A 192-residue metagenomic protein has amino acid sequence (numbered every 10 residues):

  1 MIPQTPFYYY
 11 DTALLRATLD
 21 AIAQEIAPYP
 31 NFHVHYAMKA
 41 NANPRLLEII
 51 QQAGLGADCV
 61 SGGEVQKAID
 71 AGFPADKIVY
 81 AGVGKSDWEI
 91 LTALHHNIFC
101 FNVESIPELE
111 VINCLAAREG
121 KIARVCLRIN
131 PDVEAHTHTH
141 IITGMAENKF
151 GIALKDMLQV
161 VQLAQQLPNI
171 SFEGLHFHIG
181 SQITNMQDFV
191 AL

Functional and structural regions predicted by a protein language model:
M1-A123, Q162, Q166-F172, Q187 (+1 more regions): A charged N-terminal "starter" segment
A37, R124-N130, H176-H178: Short beta-strand segments
A68-F73, N130-P131, H138: Nucleic-acid-contacting surfaces of polymerase cores and analogous helical-repeat interfaces
P131-L192: Active-site loop/helix belt of alpha/beta enzymes
